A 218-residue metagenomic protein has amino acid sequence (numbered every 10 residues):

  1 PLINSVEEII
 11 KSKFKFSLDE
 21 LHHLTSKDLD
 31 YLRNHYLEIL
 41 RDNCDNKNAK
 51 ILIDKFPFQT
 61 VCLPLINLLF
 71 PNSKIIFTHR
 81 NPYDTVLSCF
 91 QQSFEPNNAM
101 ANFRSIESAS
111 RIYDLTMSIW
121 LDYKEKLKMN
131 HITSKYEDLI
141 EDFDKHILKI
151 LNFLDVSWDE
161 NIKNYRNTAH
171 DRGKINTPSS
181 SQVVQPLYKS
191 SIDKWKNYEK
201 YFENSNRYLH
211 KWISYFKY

Functional and structural regions predicted by a protein language model:
P1-S5: Short beta-strand-centered segment that lines the nucleotide-binding/catalytic pocket of NTP-utilizing
I10-K13, S17-A49, C89-T133, E141-Y218: PAPS-dependent sulfotransferases, especially Golgi type II membrane carbohydrate sulfotransferases
N48-I51, K74: Loop/turn-to-beta-strand initiation segments
L52-K55, F77-T78: Structural recognition of the conserved hydrophobic beta-strand(s) that form the central parallel beta-sheet of P-loop
D54-V61, C89, L115: Adenylate-forming
P57-T60, N81-D84, Q92, E137-E141: Short, solvent-exposed loop/turn segments at secondary-structure junctions
V61-L65, K145: Generic recognition of short, well-ordered alpha-helical segments
L65-Q91: Conserved phosphate-donor/acceptor-positioning beta-strand/loop module used by diverse small-molecule
